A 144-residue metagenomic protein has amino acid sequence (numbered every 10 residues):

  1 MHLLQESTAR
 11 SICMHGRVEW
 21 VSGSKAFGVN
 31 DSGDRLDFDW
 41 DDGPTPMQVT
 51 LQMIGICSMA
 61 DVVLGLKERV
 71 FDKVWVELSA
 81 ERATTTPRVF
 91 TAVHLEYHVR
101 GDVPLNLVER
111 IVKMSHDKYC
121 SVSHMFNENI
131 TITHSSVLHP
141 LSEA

Functional and structural regions predicted by a protein language model:
H2-M53, A60-A144: Extended beta-strand/beta-hairpin segments
